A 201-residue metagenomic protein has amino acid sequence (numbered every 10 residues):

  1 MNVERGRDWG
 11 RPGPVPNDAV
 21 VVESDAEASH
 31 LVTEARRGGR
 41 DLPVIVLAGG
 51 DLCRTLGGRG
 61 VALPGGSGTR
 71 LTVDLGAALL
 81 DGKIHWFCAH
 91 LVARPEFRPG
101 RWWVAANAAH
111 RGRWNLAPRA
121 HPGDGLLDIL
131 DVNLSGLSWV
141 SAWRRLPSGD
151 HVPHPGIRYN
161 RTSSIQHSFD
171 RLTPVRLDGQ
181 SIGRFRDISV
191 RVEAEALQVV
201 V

Functional and structural regions predicted by a protein language model:
M1-R111, L116, G123, R161: Catalytic core of DAGKc-family lipid kinases
V73-L75, L126, L172-P174: Exposed beta-strand and adjacent loop surfaces of beta-rich binding modules that mediate intermolecular recognition
D74-G76, I129, I165: Well-ordered beta-strand positions enriched in small/hydrophobic/aromatic, beta-favoring residues
W103-A106, D128-V132: Short, conserved beta-strand edge motifs with alternating hydrophobic and charged residues
A106, R119-P122, T173, S189: N-terminal hydrophobic or amphipathic segments with adjacent small-residue motifs that include Sec signal peptides
L116-P118, L177: Generic structural "secondary-structure junction" signal
R119-D131: Acidic, aromatic-enriched beta-alpha/helix-loop junctions
D131-V201: ATP/nucleoside-binding phosphotransfer catalytic cores, i.e., glycine-rich phosphate-binding loops
